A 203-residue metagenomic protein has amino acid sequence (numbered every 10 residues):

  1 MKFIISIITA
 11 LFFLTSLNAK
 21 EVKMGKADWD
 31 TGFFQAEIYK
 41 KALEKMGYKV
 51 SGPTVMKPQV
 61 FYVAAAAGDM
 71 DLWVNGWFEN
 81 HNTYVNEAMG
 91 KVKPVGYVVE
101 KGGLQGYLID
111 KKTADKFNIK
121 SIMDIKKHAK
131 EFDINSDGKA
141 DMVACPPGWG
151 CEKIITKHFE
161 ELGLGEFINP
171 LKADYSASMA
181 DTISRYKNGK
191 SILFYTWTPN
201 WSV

Functional and structural regions predicted by a protein language model:
M1-A10: Sec-dependent signal peptide recognition, specifically the positively charged N-region followed immediately by
F12-A19: Sec/Tat signal peptide C-region and signal peptidase I cleavage site
K20-T31, Y48-P53, K139-V143: Short, well-ordered beta-strand elements
W29-D30, Y48-V63, P170-D181: Short helix-initiation/N-cap motifs at beta->coil->alpha
D30-K49, F159: Short, polar/charged alpha-helical segment
A36, M56-K91, D181, R185 (+1 more regions): Pocket-flanking alpha-helical
A64, M70-V74, P146-V203: Ligand-binding pocket segment of bilobal, Venus flytrap-like solute-binding proteins
V92-V143: A conserved helix-loop-strand patch within extracytoplasmic ligand-binding domains of the periplasmic binding
